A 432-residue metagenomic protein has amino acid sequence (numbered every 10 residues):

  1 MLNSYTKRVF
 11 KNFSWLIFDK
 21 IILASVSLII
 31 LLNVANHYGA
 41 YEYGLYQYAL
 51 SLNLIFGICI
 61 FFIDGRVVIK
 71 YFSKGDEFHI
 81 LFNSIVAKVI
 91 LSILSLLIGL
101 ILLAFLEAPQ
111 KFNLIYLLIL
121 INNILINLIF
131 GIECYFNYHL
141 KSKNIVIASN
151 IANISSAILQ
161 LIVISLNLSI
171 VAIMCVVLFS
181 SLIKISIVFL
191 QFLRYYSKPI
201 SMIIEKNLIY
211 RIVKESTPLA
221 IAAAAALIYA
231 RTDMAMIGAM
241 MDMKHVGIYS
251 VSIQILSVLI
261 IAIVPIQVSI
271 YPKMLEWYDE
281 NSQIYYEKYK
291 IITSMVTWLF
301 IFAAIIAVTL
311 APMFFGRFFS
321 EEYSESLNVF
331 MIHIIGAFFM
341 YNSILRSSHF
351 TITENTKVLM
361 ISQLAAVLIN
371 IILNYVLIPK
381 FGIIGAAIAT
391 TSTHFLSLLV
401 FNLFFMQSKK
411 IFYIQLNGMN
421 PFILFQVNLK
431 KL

Functional and structural regions predicted by a protein language model:
M1-Y5, V9, L117, K143 (+4 more regions): Interhelical loop/hinge segments that connect adjacent transmembrane helices in multipass membrane
Y5-D64, L96, L100, N153 (+6 more regions): Signature of the first transmembrane helix
K11-L23, A49, L54, I58-L103 (+2 more regions): Membrane-water interface segments that mark the loop-to-transmembrane alpha-helix transition
S27, L31-L32, G57-D76, Y138 (+4 more regions): Helix-loop junctions and terminal segments of transmembrane helices in multi-pass membrane transport/translocation
N33-L45, I101-L117, H139-I147, I154-S186 (+6 more regions): Membrane-interface helix-loop junctions in multi-pass transport and translocation proteins
A40, L103-I119, T309-F338: Interfacial segments at transmembrane-helix termini and the short loops linking adjacent helices
G65-V68, E133-Y138, S142-K143, I164-S165 (+6 more regions): C-terminal transmembrane helix end/exit motif
K88-A222, R231, I335, N342: Hydrophobic transmembrane helix module of multi-pass membrane transport proteins
